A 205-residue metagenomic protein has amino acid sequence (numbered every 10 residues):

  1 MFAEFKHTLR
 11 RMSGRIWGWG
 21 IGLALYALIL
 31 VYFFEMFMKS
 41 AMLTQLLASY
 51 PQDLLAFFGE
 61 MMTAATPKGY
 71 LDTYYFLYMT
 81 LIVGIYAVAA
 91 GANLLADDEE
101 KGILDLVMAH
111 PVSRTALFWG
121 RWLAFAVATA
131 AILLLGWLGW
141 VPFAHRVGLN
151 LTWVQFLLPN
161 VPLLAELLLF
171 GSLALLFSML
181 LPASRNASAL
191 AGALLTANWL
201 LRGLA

Functional and structural regions predicted by a protein language model:
M1-L23: Aromatic- and glycine-rich beta-strand/loop motifs that create alpha-glucan
A24, W119-M179: Secretory targeting signals
L28-F37, S184-A205: Transmembrane helix segments
V31-L54: Interfacial/capping segments of alpha-helical transmembrane domains
L47-Y74: Interfacial loop/helix-cap signal at membrane boundaries in integral membrane proteins
L71-D97, G192: Long, hydrophobic alpha-helical segments
V88-M108, W122: Transmembrane helix boundary and interhelical loop/hinge segments in multi-pass membrane proteins
